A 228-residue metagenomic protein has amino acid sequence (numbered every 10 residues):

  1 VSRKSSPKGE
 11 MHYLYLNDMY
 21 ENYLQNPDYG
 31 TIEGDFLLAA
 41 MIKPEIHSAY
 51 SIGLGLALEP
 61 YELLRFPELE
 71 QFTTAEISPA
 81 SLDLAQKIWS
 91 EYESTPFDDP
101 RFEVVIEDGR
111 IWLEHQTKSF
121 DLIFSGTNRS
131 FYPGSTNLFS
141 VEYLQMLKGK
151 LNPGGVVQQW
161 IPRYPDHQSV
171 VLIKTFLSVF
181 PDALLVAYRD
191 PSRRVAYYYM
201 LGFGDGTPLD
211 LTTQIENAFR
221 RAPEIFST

Functional and structural regions predicted by a protein language model:
V1-K43, S48, D108-R110, H115 (+1 more regions): Soluble small-group transferase modules, centered on the S-adenosyl donor enzyme superfamily
N26-I173, L177-V179, L185: The AdoMet/dcAdoMet-binding core of the Class I SAM-like
